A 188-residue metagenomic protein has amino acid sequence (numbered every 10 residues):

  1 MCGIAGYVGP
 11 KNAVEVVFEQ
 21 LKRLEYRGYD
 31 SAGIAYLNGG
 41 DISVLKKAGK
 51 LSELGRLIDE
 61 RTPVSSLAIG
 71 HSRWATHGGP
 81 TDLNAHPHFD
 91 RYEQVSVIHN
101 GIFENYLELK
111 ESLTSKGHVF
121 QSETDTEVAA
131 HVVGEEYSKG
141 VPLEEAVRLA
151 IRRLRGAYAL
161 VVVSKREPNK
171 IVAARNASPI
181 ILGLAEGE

Functional and structural regions predicted by a protein language model:
M1-E188: Conserved short alpha-helical segments that host acidic/polar catalytic motifs at enzyme active sites
